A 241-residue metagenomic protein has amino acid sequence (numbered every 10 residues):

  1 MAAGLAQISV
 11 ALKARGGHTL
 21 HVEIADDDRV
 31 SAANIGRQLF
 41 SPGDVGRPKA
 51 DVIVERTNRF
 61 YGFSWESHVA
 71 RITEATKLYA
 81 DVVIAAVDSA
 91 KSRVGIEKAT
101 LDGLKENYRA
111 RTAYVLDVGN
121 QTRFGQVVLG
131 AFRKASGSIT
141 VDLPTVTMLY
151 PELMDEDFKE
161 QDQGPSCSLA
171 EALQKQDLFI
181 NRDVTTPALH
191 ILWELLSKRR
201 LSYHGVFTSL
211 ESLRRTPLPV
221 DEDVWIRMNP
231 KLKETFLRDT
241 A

Functional and structural regions predicted by a protein language model:
M1, S89-K91, K98-A241: Glycine-rich phosphate/adenylate-binding loop
M1-R15, E23-S31: Glycine-rich adenosine-cofactor-binding loop
A6-H18, T100-A110: Alpha-helix termini
H18-G62: Glycine-rich phosphate-binding loop and adjoining beta1-alpha1-beta2 segment of Rossmann-like nucleotide-binding folds
H21, S64-E66, Y114: Conserved beta-strand segments of alpha/beta enzyme cores
A25-D26, I84-D88, V118: Short His-Asn-centered micro-motif
V45-A80, V87-V94: A structured beta-alpha segment of the ubiquitous adenosine-cofactor-binding alpha/beta core
A80-V82, A113: Conserved acidic residues
